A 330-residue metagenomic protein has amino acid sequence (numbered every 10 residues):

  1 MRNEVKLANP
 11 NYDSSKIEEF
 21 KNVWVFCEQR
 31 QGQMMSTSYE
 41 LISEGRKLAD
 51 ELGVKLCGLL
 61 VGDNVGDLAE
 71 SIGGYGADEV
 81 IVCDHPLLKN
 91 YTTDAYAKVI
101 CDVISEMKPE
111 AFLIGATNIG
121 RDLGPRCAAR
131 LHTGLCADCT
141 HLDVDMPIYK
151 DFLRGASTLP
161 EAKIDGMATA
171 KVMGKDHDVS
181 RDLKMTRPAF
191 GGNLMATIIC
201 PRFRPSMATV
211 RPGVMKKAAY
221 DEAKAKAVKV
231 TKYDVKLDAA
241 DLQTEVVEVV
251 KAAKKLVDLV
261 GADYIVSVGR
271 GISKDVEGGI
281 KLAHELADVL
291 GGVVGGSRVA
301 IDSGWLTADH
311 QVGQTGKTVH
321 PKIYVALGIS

Functional and structural regions predicted by a protein language model:
M1-S330: N-terminal glycine-rich FAD/FM-binding segment characteristic of electron-transfer flavoproteins
